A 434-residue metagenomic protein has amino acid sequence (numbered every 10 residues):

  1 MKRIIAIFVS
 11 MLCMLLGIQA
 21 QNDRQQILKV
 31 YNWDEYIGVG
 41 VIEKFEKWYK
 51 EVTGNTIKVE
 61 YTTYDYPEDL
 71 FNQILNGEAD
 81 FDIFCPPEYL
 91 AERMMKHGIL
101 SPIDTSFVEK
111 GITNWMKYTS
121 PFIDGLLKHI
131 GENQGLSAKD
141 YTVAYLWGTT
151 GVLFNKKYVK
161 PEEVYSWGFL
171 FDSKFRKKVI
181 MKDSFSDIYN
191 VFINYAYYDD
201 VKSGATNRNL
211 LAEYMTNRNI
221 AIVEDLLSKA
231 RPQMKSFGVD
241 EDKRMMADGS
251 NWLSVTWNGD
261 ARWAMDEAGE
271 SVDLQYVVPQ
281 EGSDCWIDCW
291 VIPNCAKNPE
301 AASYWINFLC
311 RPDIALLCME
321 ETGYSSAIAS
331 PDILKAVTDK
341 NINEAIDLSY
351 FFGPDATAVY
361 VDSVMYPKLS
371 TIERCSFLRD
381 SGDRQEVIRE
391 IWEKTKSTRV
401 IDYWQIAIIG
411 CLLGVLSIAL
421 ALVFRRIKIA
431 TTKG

Functional and structural regions predicted by a protein language model:
I7-L15: Bacterial N-terminal signal peptides
Q21-H97, R399-Q405: Early extracytoplasmic/lumenal segment of secretory-pathway proteins
I27, K50-T63, E78-D82, S203-G238 (+1 more regions): A local structural motif
Y36-G40, M95-E241, M245-S250: Extracytoplasmic ligand-binding site segments that recognize negatively charged/polar headgroups
M94-I103, S137-K139, A264-V278, I342-E344: Ligand-binding "clamshell"
P232-C295: Extracytoplasmic/periplasmic substrate-binding proteins
D288, P293-I372: Mature extracytoplasmic/periplasmic domains
T357-G434: Conserved C-terminal helix/tail region of periplasmic/extracytoplasmic solute-binding proteins
